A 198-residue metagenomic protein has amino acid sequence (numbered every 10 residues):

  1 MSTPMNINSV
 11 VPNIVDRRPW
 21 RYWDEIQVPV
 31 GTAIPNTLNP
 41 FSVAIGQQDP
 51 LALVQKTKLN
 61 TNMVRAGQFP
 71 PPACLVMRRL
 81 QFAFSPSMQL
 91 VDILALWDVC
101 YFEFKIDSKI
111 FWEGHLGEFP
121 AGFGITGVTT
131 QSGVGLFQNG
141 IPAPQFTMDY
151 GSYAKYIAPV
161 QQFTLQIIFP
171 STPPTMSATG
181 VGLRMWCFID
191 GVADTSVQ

Functional and structural regions predicted by a protein language model:
M1-Q198: Beta-strand-centric surfaces of beta-sandwich/beta-rich domains
